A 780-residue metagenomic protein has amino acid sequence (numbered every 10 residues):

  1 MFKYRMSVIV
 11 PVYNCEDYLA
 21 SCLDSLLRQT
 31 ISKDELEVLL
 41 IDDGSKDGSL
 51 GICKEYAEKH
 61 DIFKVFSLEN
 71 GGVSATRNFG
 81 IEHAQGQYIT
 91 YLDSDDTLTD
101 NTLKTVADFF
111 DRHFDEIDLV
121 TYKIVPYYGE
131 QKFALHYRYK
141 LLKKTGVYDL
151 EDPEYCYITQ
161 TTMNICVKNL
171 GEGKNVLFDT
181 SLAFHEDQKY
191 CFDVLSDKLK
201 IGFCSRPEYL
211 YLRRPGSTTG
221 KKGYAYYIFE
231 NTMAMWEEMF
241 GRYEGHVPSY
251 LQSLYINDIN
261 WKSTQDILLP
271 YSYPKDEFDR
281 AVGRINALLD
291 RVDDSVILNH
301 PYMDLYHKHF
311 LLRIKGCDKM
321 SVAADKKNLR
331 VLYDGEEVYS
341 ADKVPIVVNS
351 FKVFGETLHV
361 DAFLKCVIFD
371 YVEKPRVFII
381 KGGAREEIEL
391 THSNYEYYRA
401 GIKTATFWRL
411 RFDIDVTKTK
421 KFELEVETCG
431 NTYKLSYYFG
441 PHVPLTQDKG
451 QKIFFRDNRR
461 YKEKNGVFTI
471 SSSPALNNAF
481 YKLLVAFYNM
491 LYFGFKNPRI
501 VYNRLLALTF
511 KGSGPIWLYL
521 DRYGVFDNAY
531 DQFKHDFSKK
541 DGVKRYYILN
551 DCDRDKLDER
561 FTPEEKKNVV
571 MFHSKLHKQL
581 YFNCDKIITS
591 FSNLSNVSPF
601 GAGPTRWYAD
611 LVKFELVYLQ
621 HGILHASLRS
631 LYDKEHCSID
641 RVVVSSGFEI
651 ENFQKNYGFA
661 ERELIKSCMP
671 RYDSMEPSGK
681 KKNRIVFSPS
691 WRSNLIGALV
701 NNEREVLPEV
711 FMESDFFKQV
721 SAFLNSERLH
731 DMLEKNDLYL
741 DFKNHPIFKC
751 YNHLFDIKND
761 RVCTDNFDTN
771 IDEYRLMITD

Functional and structural regions predicted by a protein language model:
C15-Q29: Short, well-formed alpha-helical segments that are part of the catalytic scaffolds of diverse glycosyltransferases
S25, D42-G51, G72, D93: A conserved acidic beta->alpha catalytic loop
L68-A84: Glycine-rich, basic loop-to-helix element that forms the pyrophosphate-binding segment of sugar-nucleotide handling
I89: Short aromatic/hydrophobic "clamp" motif used to bind/position activated sugar donors
N101-R138: Conserved donor NDP-sugar-binding/catalytic core segment of glycosyltransferases
F184-Y190: Acidic donor-binding loop at a coil-to-helix junction in glycosyltransferase catalytic cores that engages
G245-H246, Q252, G524-F533, F537-K540 (+1 more regions): Conserved catalytic-core segment of nucleotide-activated headgroup transferases in glycan assembly
V360, Y398, L508-T509, G514-M675: Active-site and donor-binding regions of nucleotide-sugar-utilizing enzymes
